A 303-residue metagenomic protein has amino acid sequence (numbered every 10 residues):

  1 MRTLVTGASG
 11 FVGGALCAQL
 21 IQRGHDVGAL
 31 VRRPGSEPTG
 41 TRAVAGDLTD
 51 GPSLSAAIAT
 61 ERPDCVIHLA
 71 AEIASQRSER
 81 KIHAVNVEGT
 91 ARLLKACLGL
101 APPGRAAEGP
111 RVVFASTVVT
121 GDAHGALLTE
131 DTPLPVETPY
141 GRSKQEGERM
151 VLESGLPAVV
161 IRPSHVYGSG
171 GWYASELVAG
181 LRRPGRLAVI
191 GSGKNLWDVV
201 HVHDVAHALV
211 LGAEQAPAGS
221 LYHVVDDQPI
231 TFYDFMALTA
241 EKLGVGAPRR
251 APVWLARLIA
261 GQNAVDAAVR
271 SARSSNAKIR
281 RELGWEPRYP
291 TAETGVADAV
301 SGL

Functional and structural regions predicted by a protein language model:
T3-R23: N-terminal Rossmann NAD(P)H-binding glycine-rich loop of SDR-like oxidoreductase domains
G35, A45-E88: NAD(P)H-binding glycine-rich loop region in Rossmannoid oxidoreductase-like domains and their noncatalytic homologs
E88-P139: Conserved Rossmann-fold NAD(P)-dependent oxidoreductase catalytic core, especially the SDR/UDP-sugar
P135-V159: Active-site Tyr-X1-5-Lys
S154-W197, V202, T239: NAD(P)-dependent short-chain dehydrogenase/reductase
V178-L187, N195-P229: Alpha-helical substrate-binding/gating segment
L211-N263: Mid/C-terminal beta-alpha module of Rossmann-like enzyme folds, strongest in SDR-family dehydrogenases/epimerases
P290-L303: Amphipathic terminal alpha-helices
